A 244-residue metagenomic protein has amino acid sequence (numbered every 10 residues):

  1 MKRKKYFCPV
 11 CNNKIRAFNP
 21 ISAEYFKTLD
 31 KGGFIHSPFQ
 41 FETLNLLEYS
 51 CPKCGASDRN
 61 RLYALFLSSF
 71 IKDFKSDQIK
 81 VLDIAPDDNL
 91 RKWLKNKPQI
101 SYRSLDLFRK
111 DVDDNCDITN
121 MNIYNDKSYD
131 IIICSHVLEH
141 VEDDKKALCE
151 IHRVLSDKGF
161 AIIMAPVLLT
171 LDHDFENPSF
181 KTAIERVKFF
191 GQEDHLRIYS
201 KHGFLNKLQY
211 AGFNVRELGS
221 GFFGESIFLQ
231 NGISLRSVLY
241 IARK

Functional and structural regions predicted by a protein language model:
M1-K127, G219-R243: Conserved N-terminal segment of class I S-adenosyl-L-methionine
K2-Y6, V10-N13, E142-I151, S156 (+1 more regions): S-adenosyl-L-methionine-dependent methyltransferase catalytic module, highlighting the catalytic core
I132-I133: Hydrophobic beta-strand segment of the Class I
H136-H140: A short His-aromatic
